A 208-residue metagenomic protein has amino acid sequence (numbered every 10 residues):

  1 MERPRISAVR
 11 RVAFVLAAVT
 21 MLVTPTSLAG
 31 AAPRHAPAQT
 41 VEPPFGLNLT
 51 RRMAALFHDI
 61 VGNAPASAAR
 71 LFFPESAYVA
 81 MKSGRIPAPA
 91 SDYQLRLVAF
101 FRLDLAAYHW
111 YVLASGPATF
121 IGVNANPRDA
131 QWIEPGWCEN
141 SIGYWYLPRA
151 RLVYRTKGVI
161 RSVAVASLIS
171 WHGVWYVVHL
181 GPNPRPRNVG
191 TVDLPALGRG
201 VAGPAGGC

Functional and structural regions predicted by a protein language model:
E2-A32: Secretory targeting and sorting signals
P25-T40, L197-C208: N-terminal low-complexity, Pro/Thr-rich disordered segments that flank secretion/membrane-targeting signals
R34-T40, R70-S141: Short solvent-exposed beta->alpha transition segments
V41-E42, L152: Asp/Glu-centered strand-loop micro-motifs enriched in Gly/Pro and often flanked by an aromatic residue
F45-A64: Short, aromatic-enriched amphipathic alpha-helices that serve as compact interaction elements
R52-M53, E75, C138, R161: Amphipathic coiled-coil/heptad-repeat helices and related helical stalk/stem segments that mediate oligomerization
A130-C208: Low-complexity, intrinsically disordered terminal/linker segments enriched in charged and Gly/Pro repeats
